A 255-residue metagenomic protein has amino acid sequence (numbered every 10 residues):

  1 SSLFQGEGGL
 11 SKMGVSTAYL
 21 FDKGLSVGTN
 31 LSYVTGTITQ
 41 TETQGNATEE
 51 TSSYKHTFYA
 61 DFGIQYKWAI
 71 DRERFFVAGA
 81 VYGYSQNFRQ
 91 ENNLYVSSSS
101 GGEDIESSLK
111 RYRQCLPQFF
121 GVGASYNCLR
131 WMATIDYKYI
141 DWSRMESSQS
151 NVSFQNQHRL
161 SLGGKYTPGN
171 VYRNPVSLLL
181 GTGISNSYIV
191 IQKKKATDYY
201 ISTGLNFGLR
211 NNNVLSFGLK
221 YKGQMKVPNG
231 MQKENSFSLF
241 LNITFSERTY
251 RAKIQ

Functional and structural regions predicted by a protein language model:
S1-Q255: Outer-membrane beta-barrel porins/channels
